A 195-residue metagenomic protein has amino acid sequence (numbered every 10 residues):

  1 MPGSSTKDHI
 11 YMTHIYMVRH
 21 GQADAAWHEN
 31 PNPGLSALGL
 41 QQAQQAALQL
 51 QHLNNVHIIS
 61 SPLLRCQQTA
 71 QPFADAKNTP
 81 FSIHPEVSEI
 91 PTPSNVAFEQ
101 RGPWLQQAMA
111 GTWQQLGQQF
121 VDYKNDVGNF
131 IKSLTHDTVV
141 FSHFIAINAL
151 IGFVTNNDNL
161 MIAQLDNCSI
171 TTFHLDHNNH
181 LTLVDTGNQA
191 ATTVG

Functional and structural regions predicted by a protein language model:
P2-T13, T79-I83, S88-R101, G152-G195: Acidic, low-complexity terminal tails and accessory targeting/binding regions of phosphate-metabolizing enzymes
I10-I83, Q107, G111-L116: Active-site-proximal alpha-helix that buttresses catalytic centers in soluble enzyme cores
I15, V56, L134-I145: Generic beta-sheet signal
H20, H143, Q189-T193: Histidine-centered active-site/metal-ligand motif
A23, A146-I147: Short active-site segment of divalent metal-dependent hydrolases/proteases that encodes the spacing between
S61-L63, E86, F141-I145, T186: Short, well-ordered beta-to-alpha junction loops that form the rim of enzyme active sites and present histidine/acidic
P72, A149, F153: Active-site signature of alpha/beta-hydrolase-fold catalytic machinery across serine- and Asp/Cys-nucleophile hydrolases
A108-T135: Internal catalytic-core helix/loop-beta-alpha segment that presents or stabilizes conserved functional determinants
